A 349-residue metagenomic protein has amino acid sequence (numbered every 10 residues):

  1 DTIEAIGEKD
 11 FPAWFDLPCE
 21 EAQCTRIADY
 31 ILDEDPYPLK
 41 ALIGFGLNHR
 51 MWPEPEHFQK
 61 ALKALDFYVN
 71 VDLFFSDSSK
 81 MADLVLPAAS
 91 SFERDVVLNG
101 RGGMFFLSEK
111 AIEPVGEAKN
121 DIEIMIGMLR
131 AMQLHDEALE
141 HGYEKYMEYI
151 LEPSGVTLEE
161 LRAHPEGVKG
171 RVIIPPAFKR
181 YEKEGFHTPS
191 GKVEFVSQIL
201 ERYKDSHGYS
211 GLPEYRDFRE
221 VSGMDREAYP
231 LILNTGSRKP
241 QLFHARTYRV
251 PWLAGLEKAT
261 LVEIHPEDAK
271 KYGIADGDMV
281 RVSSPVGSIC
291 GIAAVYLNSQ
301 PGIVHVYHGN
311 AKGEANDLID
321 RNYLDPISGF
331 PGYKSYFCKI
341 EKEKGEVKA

Functional and structural regions predicted by a protein language model:
D1-K80, S90-V96, V172-Y272: Extended redox/cofactor-interaction regions of prokaryotic respiratory oxidoreductases
P18-E21, A118-I122, I126: Electropositive phosphate-/nucleotide-binding environments in soluble metabolic enzymes
D83: Catalytic, metal-anchored helix/loop core of enzyme active sites in primary metabolism
L86-P87, N316: Catalytic alpha/beta core of large soluble enzyme barrels
F92-P114, M125, L129: Glycine/threonine-rich phosphate-binding loop and adjacent beta-strand/alpha-helix elements that clamp
V97-L98, F105, I112, L161 (+4 more regions): Short clusters of hydrophobic/aromatic residues that line enzyme substrate/ligand-binding pockets
D121-G167, H244, R249-E263, E267-A349: Long, contiguous, secondary-structure-rich segments that constitute the structural scaffold of globular domains
